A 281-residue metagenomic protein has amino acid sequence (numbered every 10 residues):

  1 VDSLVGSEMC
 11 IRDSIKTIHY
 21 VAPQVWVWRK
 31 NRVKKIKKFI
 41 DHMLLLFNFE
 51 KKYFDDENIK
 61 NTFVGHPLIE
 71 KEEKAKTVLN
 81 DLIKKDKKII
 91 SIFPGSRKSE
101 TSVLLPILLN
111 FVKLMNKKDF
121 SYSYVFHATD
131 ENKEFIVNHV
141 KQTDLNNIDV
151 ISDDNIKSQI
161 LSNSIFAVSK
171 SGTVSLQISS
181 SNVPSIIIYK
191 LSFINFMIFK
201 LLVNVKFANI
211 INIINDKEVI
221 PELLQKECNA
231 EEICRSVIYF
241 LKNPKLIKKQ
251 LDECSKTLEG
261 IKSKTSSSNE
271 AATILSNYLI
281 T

Functional and structural regions predicted by a protein language model:
V1-I11: Single conserved hydrophobic/aromatic residue that forms the stacking wall/gate of nucleotide- or nucleobase-binding
S14-L79, K85: Active-site-proximal region of nucleotide-activated glycan assembly enzymes, centered on histidine/acidic-rich loops
D81-E131: Active-site donor-nucleotide binding/catalytic segment of nucleotide-sugar enzymes
I136-D153: Nucleotide-activated donor-binding/catalytic signature segment of Leloir-type glycosyltransferases, i.e., the conserved
D154-L202: A donor-sugar binding/catalytic signature common to diverse glycosyltransferases and related nucleotide-sugar
F196-I238: Change "using UDP/GDP/dTDP sugars" to "using nucleotide sugars
K226-T257: Conserved donor-nucleotide binding/catalytic region of nucleotide-linked donor-dependent transferases
S263-T281: C-terminal alpha-helical cap of glycosyltransferases
